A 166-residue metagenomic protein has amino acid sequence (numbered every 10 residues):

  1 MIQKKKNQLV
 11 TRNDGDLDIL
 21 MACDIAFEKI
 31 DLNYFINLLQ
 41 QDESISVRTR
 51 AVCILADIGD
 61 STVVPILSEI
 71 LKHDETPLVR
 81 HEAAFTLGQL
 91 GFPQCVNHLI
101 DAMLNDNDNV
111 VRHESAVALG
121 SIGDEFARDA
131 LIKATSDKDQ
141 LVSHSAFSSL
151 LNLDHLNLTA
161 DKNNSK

Functional and structural regions predicted by a protein language model:
I2-Q8, A26-L39, D60-H73, F92-L104 (+2 more regions): Amphipathic alpha-helical scaffolding segments comprising HEAT/armadillo-like alpha-solenoid repeats
K6-D16: HEAT-repeat alpha-solenoid elements in large eukaryotic scaffold proteins
N13, S44-S46, S61, T76-L78 (+4 more regions): Alpha-helix N-cap/helix-start positions at coil->helix boundaries
G15-I30, Y34-I58: Alpha-helical segment of the N-proximal tetratricopeptide repeat
M21-C23, A51, A83, S115 (+1 more regions): Conserved hydrophobic register position within alpha-solenoid helical repeats
A26, I54, T86, A118 (+1 more regions): Core register positions within helices of long alpha-helical scaffolds
E75-T86: Helix-adjacent hinge/juxtasegments
